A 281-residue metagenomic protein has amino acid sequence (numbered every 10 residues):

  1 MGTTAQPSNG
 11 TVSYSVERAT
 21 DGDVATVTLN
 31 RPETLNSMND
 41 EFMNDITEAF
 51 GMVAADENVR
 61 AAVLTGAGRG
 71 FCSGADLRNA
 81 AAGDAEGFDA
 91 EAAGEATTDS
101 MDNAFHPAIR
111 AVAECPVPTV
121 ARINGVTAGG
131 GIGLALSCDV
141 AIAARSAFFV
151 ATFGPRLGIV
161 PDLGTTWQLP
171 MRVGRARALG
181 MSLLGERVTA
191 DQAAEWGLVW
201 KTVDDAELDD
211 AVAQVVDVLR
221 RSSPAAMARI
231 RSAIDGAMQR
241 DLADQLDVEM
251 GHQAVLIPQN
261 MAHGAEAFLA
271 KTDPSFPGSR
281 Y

Functional and structural regions predicted by a protein language model:
M1-A67, G83: Conserved CoA-thioester-binding segment of acyl-CoA-metabolizing enzymes
M1-G22, G185-D191, A206, D210 (+1 more regions): C-terminal alpha-helix plus adjacent terminal tail
V27, R31, D45-I46, L64 (+6 more regions): Terminal peptide-recognition signature
R31-P32, D56, D139, S222 (+1 more regions): Short loop-to-helix capping motifs
E41-D45, A104, A111, A211 (+2 more regions): Charged catalytic carboxylate motif
G66-A111, R156-L157, D241: Glycine- (often His-adjacent) and acidic-residue-rich active-site loop that binds/positions the CoA thioester
R69-S73, R78, A128-G129, I234 (+1 more regions): Short, active-site-adjacent cap segments at secondary-structure transitions
R110-P224: Crotonase-fold acyl-CoA enzyme core
